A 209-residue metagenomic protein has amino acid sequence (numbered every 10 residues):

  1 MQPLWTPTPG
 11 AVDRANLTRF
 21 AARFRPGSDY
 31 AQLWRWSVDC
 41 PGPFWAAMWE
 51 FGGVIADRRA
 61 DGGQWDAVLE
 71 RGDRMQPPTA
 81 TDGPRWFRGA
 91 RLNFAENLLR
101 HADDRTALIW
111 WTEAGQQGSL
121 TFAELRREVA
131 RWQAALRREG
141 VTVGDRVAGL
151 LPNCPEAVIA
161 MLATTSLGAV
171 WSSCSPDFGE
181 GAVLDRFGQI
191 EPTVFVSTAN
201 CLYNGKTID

Functional and structural regions predicted by a protein language model:
M1-L120, E124-R127, R131: N-lobe entry segment of adenylate-forming
R25, E113, A130, R137 (+2 more regions): A broad detector of the eukaryotic-type serine/threonine protein kinase catalytic domain
D29, D57, G144-D145, S172 (+1 more regions): A local structural micro-motif
A31-W36, L108-L162, G179, L184 (+1 more regions): Conserved AMP-binding/adenylate-forming core of the ANL superfamily
S166-D209: Structural core segment of the AMP-binding/adenylate-forming
